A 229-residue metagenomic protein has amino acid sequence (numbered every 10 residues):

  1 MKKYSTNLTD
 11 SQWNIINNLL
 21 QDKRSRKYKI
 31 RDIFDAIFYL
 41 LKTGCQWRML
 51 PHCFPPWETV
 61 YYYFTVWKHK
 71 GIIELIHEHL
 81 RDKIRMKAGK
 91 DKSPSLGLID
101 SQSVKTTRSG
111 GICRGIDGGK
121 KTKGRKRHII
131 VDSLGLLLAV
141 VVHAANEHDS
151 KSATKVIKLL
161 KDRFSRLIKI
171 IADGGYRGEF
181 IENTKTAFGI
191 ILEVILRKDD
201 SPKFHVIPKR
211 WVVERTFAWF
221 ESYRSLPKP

Functional and structural regions predicted by a protein language model:
M1-P229: Short alpha-helical elements
